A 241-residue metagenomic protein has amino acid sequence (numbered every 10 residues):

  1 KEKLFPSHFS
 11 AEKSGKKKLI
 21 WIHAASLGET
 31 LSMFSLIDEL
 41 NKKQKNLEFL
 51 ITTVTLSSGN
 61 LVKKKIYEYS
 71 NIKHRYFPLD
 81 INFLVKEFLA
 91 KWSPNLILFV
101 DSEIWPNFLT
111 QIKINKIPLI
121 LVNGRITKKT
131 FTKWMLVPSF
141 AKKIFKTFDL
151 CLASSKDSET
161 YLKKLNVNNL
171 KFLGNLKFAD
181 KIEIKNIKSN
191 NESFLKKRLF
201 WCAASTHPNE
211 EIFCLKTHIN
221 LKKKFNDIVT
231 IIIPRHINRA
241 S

Functional and structural regions predicted by a protein language model:
K1-F9, K13-K185, T206-N209, L221 (+1 more regions): Active-site and donor-binding regions of nucleotide-sugar-utilizing enzymes
G15-I20, E48, F194-W201, E211-I212 (+1 more regions): Charged active-site motifs of nucleotide-sugar-dependent glycosyltransferases
K188: Acidic/histidine-rich catalytic neighborhood
L215-K216: Short acidic-capped amphipathic helix/loop micro-motif used as an active-site/signal-coupling element
I219-F225: Helix C-cap/alpha-to-beta connector motif
D227-S241: Redox- and metal-dependent alpha/beta enzyme cores, enriched for Fe-S-associated oxidoreductases and cofactor-handling
